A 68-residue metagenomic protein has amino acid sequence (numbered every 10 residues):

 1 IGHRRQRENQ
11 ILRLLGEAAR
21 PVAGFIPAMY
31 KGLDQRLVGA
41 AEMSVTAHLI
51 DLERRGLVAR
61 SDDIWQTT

Functional and structural regions predicted by a protein language model:
I1-N9: Short, electropositive alpha-helical surface patch
N9-T68: C-terminal regulatory/interaction regions
